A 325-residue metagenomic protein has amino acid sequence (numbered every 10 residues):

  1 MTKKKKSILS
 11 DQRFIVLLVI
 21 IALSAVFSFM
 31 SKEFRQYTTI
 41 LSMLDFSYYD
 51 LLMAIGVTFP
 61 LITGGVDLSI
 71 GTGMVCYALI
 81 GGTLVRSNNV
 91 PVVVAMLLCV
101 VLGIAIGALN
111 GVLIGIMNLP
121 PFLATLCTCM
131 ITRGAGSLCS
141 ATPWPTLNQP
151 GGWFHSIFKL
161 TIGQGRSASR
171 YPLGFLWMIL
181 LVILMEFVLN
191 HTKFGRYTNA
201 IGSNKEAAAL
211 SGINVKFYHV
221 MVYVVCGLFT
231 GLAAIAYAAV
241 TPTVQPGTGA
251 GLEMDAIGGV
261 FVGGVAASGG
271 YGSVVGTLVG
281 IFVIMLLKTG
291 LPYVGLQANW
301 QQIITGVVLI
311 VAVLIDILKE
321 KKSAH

Functional and structural regions predicted by a protein language model:
M1-I21, A25, S203, A209-F217 (+1 more regions): Cytosolic-side transmembrane-helix boundaries in multi-pass membrane proteins
Q12, P121-L123, R170-M178, H219 (+2 more regions): Loop-to-transmembrane alpha-helix initiation sites
V16-S28, V57, V100, C129-G134 (+5 more regions): Hydrophobic core segments of alpha-helical transmembrane domains in multi-pass membrane transport and ion-translocation
V26-E33, Y37-N88, L113-N118, V260 (+2 more regions): Single transmembrane alpha-helix segments in multi-pass membrane proteins
T39, I183-Y223: Membrane-helix/interface signature in polytopic inner-membrane proteins
N89-C129, V279-G280: Alpha-helical transmembrane segments within multi-pass membrane transporters and channels
F122-T192, Y218-M221, T241-G249, A324-H325: Transmembrane helix-bundle core of multi-pass membrane transporters and related energy-transducing complexes
Y223-V224, F229-T230, V240-G306: Transmembrane alpha-helical segments in multi-pass inner-membrane proteins
